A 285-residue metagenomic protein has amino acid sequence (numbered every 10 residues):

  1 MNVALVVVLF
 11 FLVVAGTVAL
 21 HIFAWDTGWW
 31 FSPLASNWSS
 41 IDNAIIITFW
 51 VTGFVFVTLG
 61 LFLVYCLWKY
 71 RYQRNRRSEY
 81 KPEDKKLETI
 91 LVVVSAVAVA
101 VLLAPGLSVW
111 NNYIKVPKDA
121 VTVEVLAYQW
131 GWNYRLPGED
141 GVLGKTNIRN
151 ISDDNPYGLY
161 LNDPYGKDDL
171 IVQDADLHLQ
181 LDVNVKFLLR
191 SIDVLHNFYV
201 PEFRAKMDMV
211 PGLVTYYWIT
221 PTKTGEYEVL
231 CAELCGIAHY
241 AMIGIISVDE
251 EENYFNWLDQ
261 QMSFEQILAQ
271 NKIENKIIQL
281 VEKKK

Functional and structural regions predicted by a protein language model:
M1-L12, A44-F49, E88-V92: Alpha-helical transmembrane segments and their helix-start/interface "positive-inside/aromatic belt" motifs in integral
L5-W25, F54-L61: Alpha-helical transmembrane segments of integral membrane proteins, especially early/N-terminal helices
H21-I45, L67-K285: Non-transmembrane, membrane-proximal soluble domains of secreted or membrane proteins
T48-F56, H178: Membrane-interface loop-to-helix entry segments
F49, F62-Y65: N-terminal, well-ordered alpha-helical segments
F54-F62, V94-V101: Residue-level signal for the membrane-embedded core of alpha-helical transmembrane segments, especially mid-helix
